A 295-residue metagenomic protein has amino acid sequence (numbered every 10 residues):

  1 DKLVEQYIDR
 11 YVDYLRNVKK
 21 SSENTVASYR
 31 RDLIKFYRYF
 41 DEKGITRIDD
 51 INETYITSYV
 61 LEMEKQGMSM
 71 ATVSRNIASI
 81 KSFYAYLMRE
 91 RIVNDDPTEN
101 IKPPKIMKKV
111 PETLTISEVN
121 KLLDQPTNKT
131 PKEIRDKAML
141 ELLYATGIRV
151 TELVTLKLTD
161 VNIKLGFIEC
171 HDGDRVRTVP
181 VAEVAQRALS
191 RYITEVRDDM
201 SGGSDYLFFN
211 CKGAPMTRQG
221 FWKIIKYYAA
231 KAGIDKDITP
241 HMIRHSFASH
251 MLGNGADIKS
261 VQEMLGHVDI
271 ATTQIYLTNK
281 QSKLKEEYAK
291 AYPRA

Functional and structural regions predicted by a protein language model:
D1-A295: Conserved catalytic core of the tyrosine transesterase superfamily
